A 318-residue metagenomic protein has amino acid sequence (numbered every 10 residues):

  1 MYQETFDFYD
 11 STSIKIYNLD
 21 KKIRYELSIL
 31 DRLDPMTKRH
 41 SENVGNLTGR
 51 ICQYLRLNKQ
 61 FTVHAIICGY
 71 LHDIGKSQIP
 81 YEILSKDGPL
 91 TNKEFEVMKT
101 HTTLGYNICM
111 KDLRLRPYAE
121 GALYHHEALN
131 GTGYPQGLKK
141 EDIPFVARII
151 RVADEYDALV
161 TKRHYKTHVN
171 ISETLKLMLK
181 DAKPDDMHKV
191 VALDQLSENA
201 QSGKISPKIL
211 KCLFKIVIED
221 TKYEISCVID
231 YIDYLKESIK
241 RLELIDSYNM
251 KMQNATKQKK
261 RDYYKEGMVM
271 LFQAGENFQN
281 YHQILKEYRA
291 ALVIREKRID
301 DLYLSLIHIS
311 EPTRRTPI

Functional and structural regions predicted by a protein language model:
Y2-Y303: Histidine- and acidic-residue-rich, metal-dependent catalytic cores
I307-I318: Single conserved hydrophobic/aromatic residue that forms the stacking wall/gate of nucleotide- or nucleobase-binding
